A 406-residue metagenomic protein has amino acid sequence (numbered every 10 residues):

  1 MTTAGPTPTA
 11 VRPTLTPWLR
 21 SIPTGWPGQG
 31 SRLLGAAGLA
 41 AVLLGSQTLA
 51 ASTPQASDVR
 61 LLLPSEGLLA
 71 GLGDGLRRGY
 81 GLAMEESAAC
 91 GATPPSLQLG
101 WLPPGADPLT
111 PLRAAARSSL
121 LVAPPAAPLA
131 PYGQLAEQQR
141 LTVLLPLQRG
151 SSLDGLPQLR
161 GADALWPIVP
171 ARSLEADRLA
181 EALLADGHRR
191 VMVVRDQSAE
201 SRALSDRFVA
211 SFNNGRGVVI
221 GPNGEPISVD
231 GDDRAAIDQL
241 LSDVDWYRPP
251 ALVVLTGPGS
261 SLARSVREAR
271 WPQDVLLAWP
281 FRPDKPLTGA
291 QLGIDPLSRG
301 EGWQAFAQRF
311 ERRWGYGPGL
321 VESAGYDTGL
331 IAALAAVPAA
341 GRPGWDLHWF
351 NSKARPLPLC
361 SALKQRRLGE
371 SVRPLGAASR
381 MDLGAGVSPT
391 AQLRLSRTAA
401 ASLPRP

Functional and structural regions predicted by a protein language model:
T2-G5, A10-P406: Extracytosolic ligand-binding ectodomains
